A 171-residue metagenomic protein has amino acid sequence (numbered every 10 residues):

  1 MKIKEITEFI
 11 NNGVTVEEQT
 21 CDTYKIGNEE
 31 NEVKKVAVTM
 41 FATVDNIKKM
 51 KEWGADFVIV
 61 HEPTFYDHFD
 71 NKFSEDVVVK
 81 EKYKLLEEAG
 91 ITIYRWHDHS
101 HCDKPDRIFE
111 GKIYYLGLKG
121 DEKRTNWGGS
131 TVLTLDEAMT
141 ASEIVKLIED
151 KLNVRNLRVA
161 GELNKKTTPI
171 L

Functional and structural regions predicted by a protein language model:
M1-L171: Hydrophobic structural segments
